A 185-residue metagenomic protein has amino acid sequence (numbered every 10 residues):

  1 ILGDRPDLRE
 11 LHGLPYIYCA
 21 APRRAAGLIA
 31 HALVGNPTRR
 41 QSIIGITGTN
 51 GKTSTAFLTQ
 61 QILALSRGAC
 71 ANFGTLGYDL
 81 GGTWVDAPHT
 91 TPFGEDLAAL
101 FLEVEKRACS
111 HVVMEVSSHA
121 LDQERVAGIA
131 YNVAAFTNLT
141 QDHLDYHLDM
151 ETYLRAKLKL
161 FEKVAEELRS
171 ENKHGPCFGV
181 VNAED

Functional and structural regions predicted by a protein language model:
I1, I29, I46, F73 (+5 more regions): Residue-level signal for inorganic ion chemistry
I1-G45, T55-R67: Short, basic phosphate-binding NTP loop
G3, D7-G13, D122, Y131-D185: Acidic, Mg2+-coordinating active-site environments of NTP-dependent enzymes
Y16-Y18, I43, C70-N72, A134 (+1 more regions): Conserved beta-strand scaffold positions in the cores of enzyme catalytic domains, especially in NTP/NDP-utilizing
K52: Conserved lysine of the Walker
R67-G81: Short beta-strand-centered segment that lines the nucleotide-binding/catalytic pocket of NTP-utilizing
T83-G94, D142-H147: Flexible beta-alpha connector loops of hexameric P-loop NTPases
P88-S117: Conserved nucleotide-sensing/catalytic segment adjacent to the nucleotide-binding pocket in NTP-handling enzymes
